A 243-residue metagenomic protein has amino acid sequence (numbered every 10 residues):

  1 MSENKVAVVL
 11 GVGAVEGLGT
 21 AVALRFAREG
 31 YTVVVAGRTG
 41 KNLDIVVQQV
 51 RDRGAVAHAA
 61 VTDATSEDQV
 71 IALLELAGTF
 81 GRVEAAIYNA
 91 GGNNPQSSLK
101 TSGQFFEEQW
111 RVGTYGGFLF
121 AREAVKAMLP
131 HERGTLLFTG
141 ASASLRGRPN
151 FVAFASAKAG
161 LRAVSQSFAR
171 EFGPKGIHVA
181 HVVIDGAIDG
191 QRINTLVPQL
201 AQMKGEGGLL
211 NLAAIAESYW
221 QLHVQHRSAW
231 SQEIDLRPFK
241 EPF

Functional and structural regions predicted by a protein language model:
S2-V34: Canonical Rossmann dinucleotide-binding motif of NAD(H)/NADP(H)-dependent dehydrogenases/reductases, specifically
E3-K5, A55-V56, R82-E84, S97 (+2 more regions): Active-site loop of short-chain dehydrogenase/reductase
G11-V15, T135-G160, S165-Q166, R170-G173 (+1 more regions): Catalytic loop of short-chain dehydrogenase/reductase
Y31-I45: Conserved glycine-rich Rossmann-like NAD(P)H-binding loop of the short-chain dehydrogenase/reductase
K41, V61-A72, G103: The beta1-alpha1 cofactor-binding region of Rossmann-like NAD(H)/NADP(H)-dependent oxidoreductases
G92, L99-F118, L161: Catalytic Tyr-X3-Lys loop
A121-R122, Q166: A short, exposed helix-loop element centered on a Lys and neighboring polar residues
P174-G186, P198-F243: C-terminal helical subdomain
